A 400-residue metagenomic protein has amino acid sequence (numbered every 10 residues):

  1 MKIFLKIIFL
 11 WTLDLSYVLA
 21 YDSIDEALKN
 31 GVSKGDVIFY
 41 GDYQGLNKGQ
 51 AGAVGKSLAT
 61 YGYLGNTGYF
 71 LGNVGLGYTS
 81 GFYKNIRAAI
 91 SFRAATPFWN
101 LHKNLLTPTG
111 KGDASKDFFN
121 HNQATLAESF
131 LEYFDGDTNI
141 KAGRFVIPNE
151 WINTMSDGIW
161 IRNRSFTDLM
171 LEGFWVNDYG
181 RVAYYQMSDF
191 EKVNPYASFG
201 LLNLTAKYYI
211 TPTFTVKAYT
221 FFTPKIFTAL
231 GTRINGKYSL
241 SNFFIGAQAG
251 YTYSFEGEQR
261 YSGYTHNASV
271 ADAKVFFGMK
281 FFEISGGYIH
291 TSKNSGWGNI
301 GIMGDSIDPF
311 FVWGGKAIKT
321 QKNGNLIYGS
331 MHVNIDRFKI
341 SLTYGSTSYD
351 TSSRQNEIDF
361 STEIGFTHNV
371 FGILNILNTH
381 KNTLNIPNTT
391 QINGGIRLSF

Functional and structural regions predicted by a protein language model:
K2-Y17: Sec-dependent signal peptide recognition, specifically the positively charged N-region followed immediately by
L15-I140, R162-N163, S239, H332-D336 (+3 more regions): Beta-barrel outer-membrane channel/assembly domains of diderm bacteria
I24-D25, Q50-G65, F222, G231-F400: Outer-membrane beta-barrel pore domains
I38-D42, R93-A95, F174-D178, F221-T223 (+3 more regions): Active-site beta-loop-alpha junctions enriched in small/polar residues
G72, T125, M155, G200 (+5 more regions): Exposed loop/turn and edge beta-strand positions of beta-sandwich/beta-sheet ligand-binding modules
Y83, K225-F227, N242: A cross-taxa feature marking solvent-exposed loop/turn segments within ectodomains of secreted and single-pass membrane
H102-F130, F134-P224, G301-K322, L326: Surface-exposed coil loops of outer-membrane beta-barrel proteins
D157-W160, L230-I234: A short acidic, amphipathic alpha-helical/loop segment
